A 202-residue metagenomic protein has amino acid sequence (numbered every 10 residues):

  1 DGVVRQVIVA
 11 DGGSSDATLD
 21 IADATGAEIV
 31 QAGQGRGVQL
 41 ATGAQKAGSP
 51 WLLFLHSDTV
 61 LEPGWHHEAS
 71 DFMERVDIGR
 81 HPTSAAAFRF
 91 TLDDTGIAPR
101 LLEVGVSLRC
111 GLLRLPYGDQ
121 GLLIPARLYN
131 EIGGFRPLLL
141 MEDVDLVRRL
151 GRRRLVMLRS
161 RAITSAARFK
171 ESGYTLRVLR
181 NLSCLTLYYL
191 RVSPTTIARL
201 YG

Functional and structural regions predicted by a protein language model:
D1-G13, V30: Short beta-strand/loop segment that forms part of the nucleotide-sugar
R5, L19-K46: Conserved donor nucleotide-binding strand/loop of the catalytic core
D11-L19, T59: A conserved acidic beta->alpha catalytic loop
L52: Short aromatic/hydrophobic "clamp" motif used to bind/position activated sugar donors
G64-A98: Conserved donor NDP-sugar-binding/catalytic core segment of glycosyltransferases
A85-P99, V106-I124: A recurrent flexible, glycine/aromatic-enriched loop bordering the glycosyltransferase active site that acts as
L128-I132, L138-V156, R161: A short, conserved alpha-helix in the catalytic core of glycosyltransferases
R148-G202: Hydrophobic helical membrane-anchoring modules
